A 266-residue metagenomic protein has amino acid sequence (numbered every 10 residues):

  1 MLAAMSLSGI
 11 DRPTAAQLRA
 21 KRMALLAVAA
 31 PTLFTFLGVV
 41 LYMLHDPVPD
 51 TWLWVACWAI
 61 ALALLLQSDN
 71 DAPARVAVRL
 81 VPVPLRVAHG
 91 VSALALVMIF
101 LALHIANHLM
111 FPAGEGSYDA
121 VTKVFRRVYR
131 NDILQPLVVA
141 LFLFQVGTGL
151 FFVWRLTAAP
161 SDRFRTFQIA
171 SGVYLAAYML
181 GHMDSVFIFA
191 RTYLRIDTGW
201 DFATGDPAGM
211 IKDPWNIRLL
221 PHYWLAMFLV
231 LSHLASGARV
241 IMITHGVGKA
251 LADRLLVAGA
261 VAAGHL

Functional and structural regions predicted by a protein language model:
M1-L266: Membrane-embedded alpha-helical bundles that constitute the cytochrome b-like, heme-associated redox core of multi-pass
